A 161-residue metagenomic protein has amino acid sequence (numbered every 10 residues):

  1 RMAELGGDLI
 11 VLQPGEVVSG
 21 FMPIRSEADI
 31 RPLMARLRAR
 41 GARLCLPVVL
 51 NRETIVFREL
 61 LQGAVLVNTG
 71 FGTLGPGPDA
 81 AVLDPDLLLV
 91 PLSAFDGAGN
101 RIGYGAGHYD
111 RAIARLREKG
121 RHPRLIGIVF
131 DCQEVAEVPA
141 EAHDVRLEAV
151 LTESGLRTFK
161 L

Functional and structural regions predicted by a protein language model:
R1-D84: N-terminal active-site beta-alpha-beta segment that forms phosphate/nucleotide-binding and substrate-recognition loops
G20, L44, L89, G105 (+1 more regions): Residue-level signal for inorganic ion chemistry
P23-S26, S93-G97: Short glycine-rich anion-binding loops that position phosphate/pyrophosphate groups of nucleotides and phosphorylated
A35, Y104-D110: Charged helix-capping and loop-helix junction motifs
D79-L88, G97-R101, D110-L161: Surface-exposed, charge/polar-rich loops and edge strands
